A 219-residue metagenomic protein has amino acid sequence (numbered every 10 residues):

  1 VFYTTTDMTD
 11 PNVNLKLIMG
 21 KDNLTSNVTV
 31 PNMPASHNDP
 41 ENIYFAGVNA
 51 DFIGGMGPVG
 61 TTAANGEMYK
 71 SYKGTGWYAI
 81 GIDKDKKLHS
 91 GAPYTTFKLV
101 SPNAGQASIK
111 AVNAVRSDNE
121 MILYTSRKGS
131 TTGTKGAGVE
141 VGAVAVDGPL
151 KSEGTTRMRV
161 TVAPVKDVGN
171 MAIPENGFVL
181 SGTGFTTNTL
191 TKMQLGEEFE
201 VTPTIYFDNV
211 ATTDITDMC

Functional and structural regions predicted by a protein language model:
V1-F178: Zymogen propeptides
T5, T202-T204: Residue-level recognition of well-ordered beta-strand positions that form the cores of beta-sheet-rich folds across
P34-A35, N188-T189, V210: Generic recognition of flexible, low-complexity loop/linker segments
I173, L190-M193: Hydrophobic beta-strand core residues of beta-sandwich domains
F178-T191: Short alpha-helix capping/helix-loop boundary micro-motifs
M193-E200: Loop/turn positions that initiate beta-strands
T204-D217: Short, Lys/Arg- and Gly-enriched loop/turn segments at beta-strand edges
